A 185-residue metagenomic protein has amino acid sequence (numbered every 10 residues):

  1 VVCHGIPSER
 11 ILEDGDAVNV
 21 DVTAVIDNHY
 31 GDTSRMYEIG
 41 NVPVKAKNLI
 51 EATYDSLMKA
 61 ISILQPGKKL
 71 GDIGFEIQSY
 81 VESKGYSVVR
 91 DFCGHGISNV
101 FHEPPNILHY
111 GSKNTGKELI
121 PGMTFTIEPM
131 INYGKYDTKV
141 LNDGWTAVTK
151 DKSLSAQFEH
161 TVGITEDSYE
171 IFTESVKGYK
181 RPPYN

Functional and structural regions predicted by a protein language model:
V1-N185: Active-site neighborhoods and metal-handling regions in enzymes and metal-associated proteins
